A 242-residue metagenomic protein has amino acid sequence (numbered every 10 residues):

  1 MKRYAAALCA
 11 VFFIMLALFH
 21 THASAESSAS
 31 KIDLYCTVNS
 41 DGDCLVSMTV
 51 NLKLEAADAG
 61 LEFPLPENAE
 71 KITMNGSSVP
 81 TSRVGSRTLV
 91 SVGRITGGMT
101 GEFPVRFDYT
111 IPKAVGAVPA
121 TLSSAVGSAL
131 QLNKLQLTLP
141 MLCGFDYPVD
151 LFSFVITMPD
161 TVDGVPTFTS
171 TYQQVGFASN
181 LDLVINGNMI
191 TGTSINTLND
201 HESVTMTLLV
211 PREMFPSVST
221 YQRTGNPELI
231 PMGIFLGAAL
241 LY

Functional and structural regions predicted by a protein language model:
M1-C9: Bacterial N-terminal signal peptides that target proteins for export
C9-L18: Bacterial N-terminal signal peptides
H20-Y242: Lumenal/extracellular ectodomains and adaptor appendage modules of the eukaryotic vesicle/secretory system
